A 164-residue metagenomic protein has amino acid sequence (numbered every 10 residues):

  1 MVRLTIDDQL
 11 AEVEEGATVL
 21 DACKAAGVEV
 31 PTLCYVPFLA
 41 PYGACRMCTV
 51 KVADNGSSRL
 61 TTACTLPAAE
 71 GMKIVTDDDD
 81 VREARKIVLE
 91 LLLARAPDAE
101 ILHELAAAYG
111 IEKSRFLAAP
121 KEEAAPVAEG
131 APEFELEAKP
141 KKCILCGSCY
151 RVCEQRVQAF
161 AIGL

Functional and structural regions predicted by a protein language model:
M1-Q9: Eukaryote-biased recognition of intrinsically disordered, low-complexity regulatory segments
Q9-L10, E129: A generic secondary-structure micro-motif detector that highlights 1-2 residue hydrophobic/ambivalent hotspots embedded
A11-E70, A84: N-terminal cofactor/phosphate-binding cores enriched in small/glycine residues, especially glycine-rich loops such as
R46, D54-L164: Fe-S ferredoxin-like electron-transfer domains and their immediately adjacent linker/connector regions across
